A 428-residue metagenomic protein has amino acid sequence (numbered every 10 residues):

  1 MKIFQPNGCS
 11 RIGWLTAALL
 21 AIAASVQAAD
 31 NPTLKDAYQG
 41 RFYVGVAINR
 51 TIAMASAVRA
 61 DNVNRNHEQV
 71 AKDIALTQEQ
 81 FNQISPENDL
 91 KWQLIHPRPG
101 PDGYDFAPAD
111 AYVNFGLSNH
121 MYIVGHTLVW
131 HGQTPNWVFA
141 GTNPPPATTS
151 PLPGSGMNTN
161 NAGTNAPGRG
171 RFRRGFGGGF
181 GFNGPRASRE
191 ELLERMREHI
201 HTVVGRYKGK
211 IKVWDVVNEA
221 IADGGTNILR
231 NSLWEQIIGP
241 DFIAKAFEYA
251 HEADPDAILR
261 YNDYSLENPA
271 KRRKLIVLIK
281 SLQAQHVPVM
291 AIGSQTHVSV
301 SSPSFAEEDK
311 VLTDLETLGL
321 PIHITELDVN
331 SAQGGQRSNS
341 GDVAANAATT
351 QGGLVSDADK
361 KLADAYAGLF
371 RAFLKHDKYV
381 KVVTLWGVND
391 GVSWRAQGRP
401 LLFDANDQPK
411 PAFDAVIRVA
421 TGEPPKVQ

Functional and structural regions predicted by a protein language model:
K2-L15: Bacterial N-terminal signal peptides that target proteins for export
G13-A23: Bacterial N-terminal signal peptides
V26-A28: Boundary at the C-terminal end of the N-terminal hydrophobic targeting segment
N31, I74, F81, A109-N114 (+7 more regions): Generic structural signal for well-ordered alpha-helices, preferentially at hydrophobic/aromatic core positions
D36-Q39, N49-A71, R230-A344: Noncatalytic carbohydrate-binding groove/subsite architecture in carbohydrate-active enzymes
R41-G45, Q83-S85, Y122-V124, I211-D215 (+4 more regions): Structural preference for beta-strand elements that scaffold enzyme active sites
R50, E79-P99, P108-L266, V329-R337 (+1 more regions): Substrate-binding cleft and catalytic face of glycoside hydrolase catalytic domains, especially the flexible beta-alpha
H96, T142, R206, E219-P240 (+4 more regions): Aromatic-rich peripheral "rim/lid" segments of glycoside hydrolase catalytic domains that contact and position glycan
